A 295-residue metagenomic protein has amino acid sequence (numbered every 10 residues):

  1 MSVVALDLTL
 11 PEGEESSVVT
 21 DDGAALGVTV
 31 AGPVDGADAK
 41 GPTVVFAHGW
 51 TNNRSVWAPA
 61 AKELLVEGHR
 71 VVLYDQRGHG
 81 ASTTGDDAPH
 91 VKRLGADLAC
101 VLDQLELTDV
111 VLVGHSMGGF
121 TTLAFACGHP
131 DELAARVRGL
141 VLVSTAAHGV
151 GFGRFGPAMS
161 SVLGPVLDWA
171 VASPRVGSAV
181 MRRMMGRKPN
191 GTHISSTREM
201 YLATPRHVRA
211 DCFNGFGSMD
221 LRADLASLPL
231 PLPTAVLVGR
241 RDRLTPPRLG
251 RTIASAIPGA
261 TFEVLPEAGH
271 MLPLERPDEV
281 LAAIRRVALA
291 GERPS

Functional and structural regions predicted by a protein language model:
G27, A31-T83: Conserved HGGG/HGGXW glycine-rich cap/lid loop of the alpha/beta-hydrolase fold
G95-V110: Conserved acidic catalytic loop of the alpha/beta-hydrolase fold
G114, G118, T122: Gly/Ala-rich beta-loop-alpha elbow adjacent to hydrolase catalytic centers
C127, D131-W169: Flexible "cap/lid" loop of the alpha/beta hydrolase fold
A170-L228: Conserved alpha/beta-hydrolase catalytic His-Asp/Glu region
V236-V238, D242: Short beta-strand/loop motif that positions the catalytic acidic residue of the alpha/beta-hydrolase fold
R243-L249: Conserved alpha/beta-hydrolase "acid-adjacent" motif
G259-S295: Catalytic active-site module of serine/aspartate enzymes centered on a nucleophile-bearing elbow/loop
